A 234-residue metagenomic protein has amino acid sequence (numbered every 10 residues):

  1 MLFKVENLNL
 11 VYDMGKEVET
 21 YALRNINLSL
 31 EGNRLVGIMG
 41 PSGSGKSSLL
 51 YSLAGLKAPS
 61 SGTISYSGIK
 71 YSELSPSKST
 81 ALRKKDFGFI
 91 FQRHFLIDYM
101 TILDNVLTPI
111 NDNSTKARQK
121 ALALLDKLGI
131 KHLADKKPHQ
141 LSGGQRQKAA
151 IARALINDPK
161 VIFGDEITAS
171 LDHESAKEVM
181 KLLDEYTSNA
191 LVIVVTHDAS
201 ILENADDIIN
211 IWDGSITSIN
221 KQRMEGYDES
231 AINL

Functional and structural regions predicted by a protein language model:
T20, Y71-G88, D228: ABC ATPase NBD coupling module
A54: Helix-to-loop junction immediately C-terminal to a conserved catalytic motif
G62-Y71: Conserved ABC transporter NBD signature motif
M100-L107: Short coil-to-helix segment of the ABC ATPase nucleotide-binding domain corresponding to the Q-loop/switch region
K137-Q147: Conserved ABC ATPase signature
I156-K160: A short, proline-enriched helix->beta-strand linker immediately N-terminal to the Walker B motif in ABC-type P-loop
I162-D165: Catalytic Walker B motif of ABC-type/P-loop ATPase nucleotide-binding domains
